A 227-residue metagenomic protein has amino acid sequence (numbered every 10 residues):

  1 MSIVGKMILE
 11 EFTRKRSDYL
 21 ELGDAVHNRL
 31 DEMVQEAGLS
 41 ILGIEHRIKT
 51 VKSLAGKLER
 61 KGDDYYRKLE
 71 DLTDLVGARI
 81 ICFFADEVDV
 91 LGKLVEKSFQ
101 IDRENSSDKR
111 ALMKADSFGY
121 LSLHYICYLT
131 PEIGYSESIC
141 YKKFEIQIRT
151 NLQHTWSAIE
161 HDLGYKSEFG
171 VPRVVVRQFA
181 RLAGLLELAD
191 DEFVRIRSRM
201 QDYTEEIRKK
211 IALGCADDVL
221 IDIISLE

Functional and structural regions predicted by a protein language model:
M1-D18, L22, C140-E227: An acidic, glycine-/histidine-flanked metal-binding catalytic module
M1-L75, C82, D86, K209-A212: Charge-rich, low-complexity segments
T73-L75, V90, F118-Y120, H124: Elongated alpha-helical scaffolds
A78, L121-Y125, K142-F144: Generic beta-strand structural signal
C82, C127-L129, I148-T150: Flexible glycine-/small-residue-rich
V90-L91, G134-E137, H154-S157: Short helix/loop capping segments that flank catalytic or ligand/cofactor-binding pockets
L91-S98: Short amphipathic alpha-helices in soluble, non-transmembrane regions that often serve as interface/regulatory elements
D102-L129, G134: Short Gly/Thr-rich strand-loop-strand
